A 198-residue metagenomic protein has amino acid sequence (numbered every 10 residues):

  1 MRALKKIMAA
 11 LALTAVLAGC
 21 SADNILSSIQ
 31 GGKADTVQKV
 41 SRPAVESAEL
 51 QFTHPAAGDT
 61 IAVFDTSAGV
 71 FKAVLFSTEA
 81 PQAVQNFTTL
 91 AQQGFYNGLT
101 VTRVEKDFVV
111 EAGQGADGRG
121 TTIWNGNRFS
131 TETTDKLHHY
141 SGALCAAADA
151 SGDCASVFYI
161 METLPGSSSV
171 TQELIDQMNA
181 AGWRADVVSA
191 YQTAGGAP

Functional and structural regions predicted by a protein language model:
M1-M8: Bacterial N-terminal signal peptides that target proteins for export
C20-P198: Cyclophilin-like peptidyl-prolyl cis-trans isomerases
